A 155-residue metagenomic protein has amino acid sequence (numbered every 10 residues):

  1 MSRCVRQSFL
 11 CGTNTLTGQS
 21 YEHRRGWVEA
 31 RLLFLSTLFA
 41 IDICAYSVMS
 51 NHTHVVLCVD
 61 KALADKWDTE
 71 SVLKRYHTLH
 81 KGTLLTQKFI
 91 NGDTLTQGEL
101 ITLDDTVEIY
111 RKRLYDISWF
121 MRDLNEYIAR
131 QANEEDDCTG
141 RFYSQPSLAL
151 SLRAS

Functional and structural regions predicted by a protein language model:
M1-S155: Short catalytic/metal-binding and nucleic-acid-binding patches
